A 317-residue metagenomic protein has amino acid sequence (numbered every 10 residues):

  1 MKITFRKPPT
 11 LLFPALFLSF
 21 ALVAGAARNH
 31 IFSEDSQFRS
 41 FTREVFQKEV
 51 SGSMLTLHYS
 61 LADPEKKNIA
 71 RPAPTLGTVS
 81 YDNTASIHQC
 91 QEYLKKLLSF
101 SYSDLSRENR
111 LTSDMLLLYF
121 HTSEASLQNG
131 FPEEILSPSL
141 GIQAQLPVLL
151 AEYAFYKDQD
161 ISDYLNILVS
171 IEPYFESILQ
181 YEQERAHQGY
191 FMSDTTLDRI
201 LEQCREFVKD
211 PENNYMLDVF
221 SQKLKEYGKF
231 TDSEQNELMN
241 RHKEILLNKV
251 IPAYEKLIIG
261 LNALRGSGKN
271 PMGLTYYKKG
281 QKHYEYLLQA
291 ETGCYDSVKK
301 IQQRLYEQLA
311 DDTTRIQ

Functional and structural regions predicted by a protein language model:
M1-K2, A26: Universal eukaryotic N-terminal targeting presequences
I3-A15: N-terminal Sec-pathway targeting helices
P9, S19-Q317: N-terminal maturation segment of proteins
